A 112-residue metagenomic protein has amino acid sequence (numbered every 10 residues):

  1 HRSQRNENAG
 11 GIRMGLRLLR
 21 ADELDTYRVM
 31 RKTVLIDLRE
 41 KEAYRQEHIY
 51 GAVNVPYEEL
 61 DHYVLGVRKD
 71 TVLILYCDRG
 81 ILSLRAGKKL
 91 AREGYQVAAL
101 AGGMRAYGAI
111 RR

Functional and structural regions predicted by a protein language model:
S3-V34, E40-V72, D78-R112: Rhodanese-like catalytic fold shared by cysteine-dependent sulfurtransferases and DSP/PTP-type phosphatases
